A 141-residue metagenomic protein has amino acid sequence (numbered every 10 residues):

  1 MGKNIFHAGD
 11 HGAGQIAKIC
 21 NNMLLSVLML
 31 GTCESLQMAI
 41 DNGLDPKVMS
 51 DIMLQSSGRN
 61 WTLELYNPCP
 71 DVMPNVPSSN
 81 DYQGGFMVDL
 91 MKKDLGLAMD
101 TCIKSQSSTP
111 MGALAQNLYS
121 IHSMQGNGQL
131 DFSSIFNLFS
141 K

Functional and structural regions predicted by a protein language model:
F6-G9, M111: General beta-strand structural signal in soluble alpha/beta enzymes
A13-K141: Helical "substrate-binding/catalytic lid" subdomain of Rossmann-like NAD(P)-dependent dehydrogenases/reductases
